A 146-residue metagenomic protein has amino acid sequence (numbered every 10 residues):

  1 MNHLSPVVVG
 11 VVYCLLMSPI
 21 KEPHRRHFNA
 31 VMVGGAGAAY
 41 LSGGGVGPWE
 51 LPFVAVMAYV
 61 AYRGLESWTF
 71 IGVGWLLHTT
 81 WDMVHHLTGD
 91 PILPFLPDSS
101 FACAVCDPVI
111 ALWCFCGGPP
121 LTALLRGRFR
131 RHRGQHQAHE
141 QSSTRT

Functional and structural regions predicted by a protein language model:
N2-Y13, M17, H27-A36, L51-I71 (+1 more regions): Functional transmembrane or membrane-interface alpha-helices that line membrane-embedded catalytic, ligand-binding
V9-G10, L41-G43, H78: A generic short-segment signal for beta-strand/edge and adjacent turn/coil regions
E22: Short, surface-exposed binding/anchoring microloops in extracellular/periplasmic proteins
G35-V46: A generic, lipid-embedded transmembrane alpha helix
G45, L77, A102, G134-H136: A subset of signal/propeptide-processing and intrinsically disordered low-complexity segments in secreted/extracellular
L76, T80, V84: Active-site His/Glu-centered metal-binding helix of metallohydrolases
A123-T146: Short, highly charged, low-complexity non-transmembrane loops/tails of multi-pass membrane proteins
